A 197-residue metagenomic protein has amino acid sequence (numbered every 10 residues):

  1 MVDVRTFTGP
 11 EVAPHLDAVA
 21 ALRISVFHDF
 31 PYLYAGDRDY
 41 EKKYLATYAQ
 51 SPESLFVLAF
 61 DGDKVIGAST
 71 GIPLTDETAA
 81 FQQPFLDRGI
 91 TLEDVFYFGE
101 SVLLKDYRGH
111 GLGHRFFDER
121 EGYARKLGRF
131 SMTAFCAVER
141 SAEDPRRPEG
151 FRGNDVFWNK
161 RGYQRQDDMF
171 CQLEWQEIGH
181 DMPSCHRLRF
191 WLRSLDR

Functional and structural regions predicted by a protein language model:
D3-V19: A short beta-loop-alpha structural element at the N-terminal edge of CoA-dependent acyl/N-acetyltransferase catalytic
H15, E121-L127, S131, E177-W191: C-terminal/domain-terminus segments
A20-G36: Helix-loop element at the rim of GNAT/NAT acetyltransferase active sites that forms part of the acceptor-substrate
L33-V57, D61, T70: Active-site rim helix/loop that mediates acceptor-substrate recognition in acyltransferases
A68-S101, P145-R146, M169-P183: Conserved acyl-donor/pantetheine-binding loop and adjacent beta-alpha core of acyl/acetyltransferases and related
F98, A124-G150: Conserved GNAT acetyl-CoA-binding A-motif
L103, G109-R125: Conserved acetyl-CoA-binding loop-helix of GNAT-fold acetyltransferases
G150-V156, R161-Q164, D168-R197: C-terminal "cap" of GNAT-fold acetyltransferases
